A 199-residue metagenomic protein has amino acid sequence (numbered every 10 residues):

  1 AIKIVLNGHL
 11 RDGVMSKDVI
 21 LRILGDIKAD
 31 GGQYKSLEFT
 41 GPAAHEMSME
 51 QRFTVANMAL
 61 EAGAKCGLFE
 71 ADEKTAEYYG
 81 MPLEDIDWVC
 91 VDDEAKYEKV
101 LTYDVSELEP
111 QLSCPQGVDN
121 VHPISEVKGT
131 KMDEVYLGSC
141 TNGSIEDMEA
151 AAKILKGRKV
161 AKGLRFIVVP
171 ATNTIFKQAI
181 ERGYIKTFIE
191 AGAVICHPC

Functional and structural regions predicted by a protein language model:
A1-C199: Fe-S-dependent hydro-lyases/dehydratases of central metabolism
